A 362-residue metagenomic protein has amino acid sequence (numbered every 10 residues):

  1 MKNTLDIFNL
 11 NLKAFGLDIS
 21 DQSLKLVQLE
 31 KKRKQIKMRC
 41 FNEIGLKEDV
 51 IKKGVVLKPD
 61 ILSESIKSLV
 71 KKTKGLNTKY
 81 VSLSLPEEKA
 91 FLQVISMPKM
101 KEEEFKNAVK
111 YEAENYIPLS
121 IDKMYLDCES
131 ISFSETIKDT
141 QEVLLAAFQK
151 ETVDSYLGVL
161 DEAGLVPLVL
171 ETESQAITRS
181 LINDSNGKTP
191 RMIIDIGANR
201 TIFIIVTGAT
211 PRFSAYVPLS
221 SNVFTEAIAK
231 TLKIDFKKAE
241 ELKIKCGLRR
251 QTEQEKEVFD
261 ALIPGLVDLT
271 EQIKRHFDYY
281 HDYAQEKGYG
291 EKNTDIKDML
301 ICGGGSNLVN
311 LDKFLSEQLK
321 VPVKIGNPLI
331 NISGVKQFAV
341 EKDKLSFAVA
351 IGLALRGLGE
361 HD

Functional and structural regions predicted by a protein language model:
M1-E112, D154-Y156, E162, V166 (+1 more regions): Non-catalytic, solvent-exposed interaction/assembly segments
K13, E48-V55, K89-M100, I131-S134 (+5 more regions): Short hinge/gating elements
F15-R39, L83, K138-E241: Small-residue (GG/TT-enriched) beta-loop-alpha framework at ligand/catalytic clefts
I66-Y80, A163, I234, K274-D298: Phosphate/pyrophosphate-binding loops at sites that engage ATP/ADP/AMP, CoA/4′-phosphopantetheine, polyphosphate
Y80, S84-I182, I330-N331, S346-V349: Active-site neighborhood for divalent-cation/phosphate handling
R179, S306, K324-D362: Glycine-rich phosphate-binding/hydrolytic loop that grips phosphoryl groups
T231, E241-K292: Adenine-nucleotide phosphate-binding core of ATP-dependent small-molecule kinases
G290-K324: Glycine-rich phosphate-binding loops at beta-strand->alpha-helix junctions
